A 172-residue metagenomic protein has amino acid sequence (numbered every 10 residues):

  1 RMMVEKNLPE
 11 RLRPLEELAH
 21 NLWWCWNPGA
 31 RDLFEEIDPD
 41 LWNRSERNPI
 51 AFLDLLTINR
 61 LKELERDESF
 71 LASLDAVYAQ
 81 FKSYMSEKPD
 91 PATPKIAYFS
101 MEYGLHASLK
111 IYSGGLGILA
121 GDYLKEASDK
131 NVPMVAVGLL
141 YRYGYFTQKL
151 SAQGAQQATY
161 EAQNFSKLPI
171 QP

Functional and structural regions predicted by a protein language model:
R1-P172: Catalytic cores of glycan-processing enzymes that make or break glycosidic bonds
